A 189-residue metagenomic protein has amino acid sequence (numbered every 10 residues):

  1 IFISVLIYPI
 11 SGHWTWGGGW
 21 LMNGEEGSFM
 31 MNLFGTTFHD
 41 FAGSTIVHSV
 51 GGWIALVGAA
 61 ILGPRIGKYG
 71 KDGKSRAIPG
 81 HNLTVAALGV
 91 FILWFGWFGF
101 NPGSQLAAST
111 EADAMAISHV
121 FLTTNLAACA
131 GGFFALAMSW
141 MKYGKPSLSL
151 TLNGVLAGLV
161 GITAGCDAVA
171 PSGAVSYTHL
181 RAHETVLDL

Functional and structural regions predicted by a protein language model:
I1-S11, G51-V57, V90-W94: ...captures the hydrophobic TM-helix bundle architecture rather than a specific catalytic motif, and can also fire on
F2-G24, A59-G67: Hydrophobic alpha-helical segments and their helix-loop junctions in multi-pass secondary transporters
T15-A42, D72-G73, A107-A116: Inter-helical loop and helix-membrane interface segments of multi-pass membrane transporters/permeases
S44-T45, S49, V120-T124: Alpha-helical transmembrane segments of polytopic membrane proteins
H48, S176-R181: Alpha-helical transmembrane segments within multi-pass membrane transporters and channels
V50-A59, A128-F133: Hydrophobic cores of alpha-helical transmembrane segments in multi-pass inner/ER membrane proteins, independent
K68-Y177: Accessory "access/gating" subregions that flank catalytic or transport cores
H179-A182, V186-L189: Single conserved hydrophobic/aromatic residue that forms the stacking wall/gate of nucleotide- or nucleobase-binding
